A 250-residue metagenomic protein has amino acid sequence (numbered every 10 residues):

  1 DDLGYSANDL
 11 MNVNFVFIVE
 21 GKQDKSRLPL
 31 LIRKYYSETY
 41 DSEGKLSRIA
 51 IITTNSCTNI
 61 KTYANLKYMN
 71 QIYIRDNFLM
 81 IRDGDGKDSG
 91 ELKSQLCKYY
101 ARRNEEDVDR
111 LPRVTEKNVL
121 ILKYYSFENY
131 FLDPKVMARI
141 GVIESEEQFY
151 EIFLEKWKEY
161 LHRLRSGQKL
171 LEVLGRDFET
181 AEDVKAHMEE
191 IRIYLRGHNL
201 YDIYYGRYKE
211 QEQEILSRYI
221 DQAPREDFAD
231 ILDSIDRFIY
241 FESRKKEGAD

Functional and structural regions predicted by a protein language model:
D1-V16, K22, I121, Y125: Conserved P-loop NTPase catalytic core
G4, I32-R33, V136: A generic structural signal for secondary-structure junctions that act as hinges or helix/strand caps at the edges
G4, T53-C57, G197, P224: Glycine-centered flexibility motif
S6, E38-S47, I143, Y201: Short coil/loop linkers at secondary-structure junctions
N14-P112, L120: Conserved helicase/translocase motor-coupling segment
V19, N118, R218-Q222: Generic amphipathic alpha-helical segments used as scaffolds and interaction surfaces in large, multi-domain proteins
D76-N77, I81-I193: Activity-critical C-terminal alpha-helical subdomain
E146-D250: Charge-biased C-terminal accessory regions appended to nucleic-acid-, cytoskeletal NTPase
